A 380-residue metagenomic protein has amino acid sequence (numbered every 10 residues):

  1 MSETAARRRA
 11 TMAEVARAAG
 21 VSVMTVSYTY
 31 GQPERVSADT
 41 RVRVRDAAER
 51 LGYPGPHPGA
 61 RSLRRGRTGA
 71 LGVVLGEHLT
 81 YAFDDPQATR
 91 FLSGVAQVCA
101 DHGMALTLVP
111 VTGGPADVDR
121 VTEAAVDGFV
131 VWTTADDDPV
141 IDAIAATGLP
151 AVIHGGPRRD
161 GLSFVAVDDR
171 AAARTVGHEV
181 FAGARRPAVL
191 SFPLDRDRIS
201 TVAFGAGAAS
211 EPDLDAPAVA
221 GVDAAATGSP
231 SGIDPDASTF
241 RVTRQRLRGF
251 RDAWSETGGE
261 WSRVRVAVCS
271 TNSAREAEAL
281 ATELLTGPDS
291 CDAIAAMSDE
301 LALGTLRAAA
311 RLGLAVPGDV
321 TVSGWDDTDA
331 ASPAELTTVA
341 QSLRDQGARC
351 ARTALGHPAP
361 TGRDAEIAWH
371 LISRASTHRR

Functional and structural regions predicted by a protein language model:
M1-A10, A70-V73, H78-F181: Alpha-helical recognition/docking segments in bacterial nutrient-uptake and carbohydrate-utilization systems
M1-A10, Y30, D215, A220-A224 (+2 more regions): N-terminal intrinsically disordered/low-complexity leader segments
M1-R67: N-terminal helix-turn-helix DNA-binding module of bacterial transcription factors
A5, E278-R380: Flexible loop/turn connectors
A16, V131, A296-M297: Short beta-strand scaffold positions
S22, P54, G103-A105, P150 (+3 more regions): Residue-level detector of anion-binding/catalytic polar loops
L51, G183-R185, L284-S290: Glycine-rich phosphate-binding loop signature in dinucleotide/nucleotide-binding domains
H78-A88, V111-P115, V165-A172, S191-S255 (+5 more regions): Hinge/beta->alpha junction and helix N-cap segments in small-molecule ligand-binding domains
